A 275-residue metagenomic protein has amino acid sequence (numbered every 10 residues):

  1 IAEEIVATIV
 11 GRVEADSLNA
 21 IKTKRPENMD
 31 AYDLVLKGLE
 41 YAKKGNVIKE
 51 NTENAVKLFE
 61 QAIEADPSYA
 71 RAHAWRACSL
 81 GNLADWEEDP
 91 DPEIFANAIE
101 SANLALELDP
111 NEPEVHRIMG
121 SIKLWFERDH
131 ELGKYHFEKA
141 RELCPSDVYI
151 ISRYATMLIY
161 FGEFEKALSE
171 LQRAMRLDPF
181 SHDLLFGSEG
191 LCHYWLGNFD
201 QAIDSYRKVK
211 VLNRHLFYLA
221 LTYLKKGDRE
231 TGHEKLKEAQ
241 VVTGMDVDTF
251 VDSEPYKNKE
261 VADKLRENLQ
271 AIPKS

Functional and structural regions predicted by a protein language model:
I1-L196, D200-Q201, S205, T222-Y223 (+1 more regions): Acidic, proline/glycine-rich low-complexity intrinsically disordered segments
V13, R214-F217, L221-T222, L265: Short, Φ-rich (hydrophobic/aromatic) sequence segments
P26-M29, R128, G227, M245 (+1 more regions): Short coil/turn linker and secondary-structure boundary residues
Y154, L236, V251: Short, flexible helix/strand-to-coil boundary loops that buttress conserved ligand/catalytic motifs in alpha/beta
F199, S205-Y206, V211, L216-Y218: Eukaryotic non-globular interaction segments with acidic/serine-rich, low-complexity composition and alpha-helical
K210-R214, L224-D246: TPR/TPR-like (Sel1-like) alpha-helical repeat modules
D248-S275: Terminal, low-structured helical/coil segments at or just beyond the last alpha-helical repeat
